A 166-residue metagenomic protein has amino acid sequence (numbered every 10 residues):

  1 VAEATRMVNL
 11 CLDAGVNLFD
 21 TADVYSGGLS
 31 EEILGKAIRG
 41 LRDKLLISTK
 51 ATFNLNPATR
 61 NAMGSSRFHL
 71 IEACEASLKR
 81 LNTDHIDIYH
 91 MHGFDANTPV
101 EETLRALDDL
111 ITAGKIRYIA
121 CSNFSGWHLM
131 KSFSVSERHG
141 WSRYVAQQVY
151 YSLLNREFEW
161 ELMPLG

Functional and structural regions predicted by a protein language model:
V1-C11, M63-N82, E102-R105, L129-S134 (+1 more regions): Short, acidic/polar
V1-T49, D84: N-terminal binding-site loop/beta-alpha segment at the start of enzyme catalytic domains that lines or forms
D13, G35-L46, L78-N82, I111 (+1 more regions): Acidic (Asp/Glu)-rich catalytic clusters
N17-L18, K44-S48, H85-I88, I116-A120 (+1 more regions): Structural preference for beta-strand elements that scaffold enzyme active sites
A22-V24, K50-N54, M91-F94, C121-W127 (+1 more regions): Active-site beta-loop-alpha junctions enriched in small/polar residues
N54-R60: A short acidic, helix-capping loop that chelates divalent metal ions and anchors anionic groups
L78-P99: Active-site groove signature of glycoside hydrolases
T98-G166: Beta/alpha (TIM)-barrel catalytic core signal, keyed to glycine-rich beta->alpha loops juxtaposed to Asp/Glu that bind
